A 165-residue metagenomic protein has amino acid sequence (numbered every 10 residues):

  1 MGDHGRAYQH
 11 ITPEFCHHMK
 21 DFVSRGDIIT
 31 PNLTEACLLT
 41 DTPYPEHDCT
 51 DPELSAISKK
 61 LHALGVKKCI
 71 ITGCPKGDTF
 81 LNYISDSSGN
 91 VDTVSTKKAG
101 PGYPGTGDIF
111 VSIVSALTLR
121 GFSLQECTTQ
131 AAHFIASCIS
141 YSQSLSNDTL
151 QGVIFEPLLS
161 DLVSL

Functional and structural regions predicted by a protein language model:
M1, E35, G73-G77, K97-G100 (+1 more regions): Glycine-rich beta-alpha junction loops
G2-R6: Transmembrane helix exit motif
A7-V91: Conserved phosphate/ATP/ADP-binding segment of small-molecule kinases
T40, T118-L119, I139: Hydrophobic residues in alpha-helical segments
N90-D92, L117-A131: Phosphate-handling active-site elements
G100-L124: Short, small-residue alpha-helix embedded
Q125-L165: Charged C-terminal helix
